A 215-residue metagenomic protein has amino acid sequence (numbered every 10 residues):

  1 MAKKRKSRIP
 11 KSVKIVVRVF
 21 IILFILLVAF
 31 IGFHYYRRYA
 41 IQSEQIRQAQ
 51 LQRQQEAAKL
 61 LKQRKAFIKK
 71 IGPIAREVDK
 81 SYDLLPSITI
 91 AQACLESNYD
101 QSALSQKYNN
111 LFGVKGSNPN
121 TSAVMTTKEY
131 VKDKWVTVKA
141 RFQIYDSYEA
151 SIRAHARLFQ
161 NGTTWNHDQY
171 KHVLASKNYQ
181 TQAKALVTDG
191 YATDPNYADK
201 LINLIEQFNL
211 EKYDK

Functional and structural regions predicted by a protein language model:
M1-L95, Y99-K215: Catalytic cores of secreted/periplasmic lytic hydrolases that degrade extracellular macromolecules
